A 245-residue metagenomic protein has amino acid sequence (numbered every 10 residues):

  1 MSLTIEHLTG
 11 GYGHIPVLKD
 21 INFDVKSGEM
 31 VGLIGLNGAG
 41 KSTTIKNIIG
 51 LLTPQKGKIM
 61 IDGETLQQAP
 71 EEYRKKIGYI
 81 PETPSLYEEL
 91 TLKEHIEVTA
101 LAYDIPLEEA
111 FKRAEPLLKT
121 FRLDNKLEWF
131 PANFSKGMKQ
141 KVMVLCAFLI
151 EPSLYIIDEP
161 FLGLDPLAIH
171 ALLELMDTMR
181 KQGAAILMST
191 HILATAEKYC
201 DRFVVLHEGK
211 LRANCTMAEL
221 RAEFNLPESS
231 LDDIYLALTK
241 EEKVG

Functional and structural regions predicted by a protein language model:
I49: Helix-to-loop junction immediately C-terminal to a conserved catalytic motif
G57-T65, E72-Y73: Conserved ABC transporter NBD signature motif
E97, L101, E108-K126: Conserved ABC ATPase "signature" region
F130-G137: Conserved ABC ATPase signature
Y155-E159: Catalytic Walker B motif of ABC-type/P-loop ATPase nucleotide-binding domains
N214-C215: ABC ATPase "signature
